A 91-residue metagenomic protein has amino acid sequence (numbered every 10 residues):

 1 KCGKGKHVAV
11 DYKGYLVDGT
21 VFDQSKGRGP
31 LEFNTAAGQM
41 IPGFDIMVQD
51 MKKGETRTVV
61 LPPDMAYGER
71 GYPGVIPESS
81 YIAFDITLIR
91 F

Functional and structural regions predicted by a protein language model:
K1-F91: Cross-family detector of peptidyl-prolyl cis-trans isomerase
